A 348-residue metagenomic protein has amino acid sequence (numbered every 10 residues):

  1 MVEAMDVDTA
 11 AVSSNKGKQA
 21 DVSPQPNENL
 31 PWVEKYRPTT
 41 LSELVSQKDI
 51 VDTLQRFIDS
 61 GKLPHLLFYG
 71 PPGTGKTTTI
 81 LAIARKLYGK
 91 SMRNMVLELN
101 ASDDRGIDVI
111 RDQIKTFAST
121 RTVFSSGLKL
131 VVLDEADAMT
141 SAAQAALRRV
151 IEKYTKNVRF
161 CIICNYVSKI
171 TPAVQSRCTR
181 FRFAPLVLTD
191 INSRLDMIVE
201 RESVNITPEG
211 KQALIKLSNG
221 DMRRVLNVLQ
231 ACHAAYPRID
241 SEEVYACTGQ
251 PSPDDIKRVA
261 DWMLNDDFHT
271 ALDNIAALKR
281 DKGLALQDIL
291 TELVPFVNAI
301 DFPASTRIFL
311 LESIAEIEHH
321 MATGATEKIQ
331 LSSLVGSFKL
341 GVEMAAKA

Functional and structural regions predicted by a protein language model:
V2-S23, L30, Q55-E98, R148: Walker A/P-loop
V2-V12, V259-A348: Helix-rich C-terminal "collar"/helical-bundle subdomain used as an assembly and partner-interaction module in RFC-like
S23-T74, R111-F124, L147: Pre-Walker A (pre-P-loop) alpha-helix and adjacent loop at the N terminus of AAA/AAA+ ATPase modules, a conserved
D59, K115-V123, L133-S176: Conserved catalytic/switch belt of AAA+ P-loop NTPases
Y69, E200, E209-M222, E243-P251 (+3 more regions): A short helix-loop-helix "switch/interaction" segment in the helical subdomain of ASCE P-loop NTPases
N94, K156-N157, P172-T189: A short helix-turn-beta junction within AAA+ P-loop NTPase domains corresponding to the substrate/partner-engaging
N100-D103, N165, T179-N192, V204: Conserved AAA+ ATPase "SRH/arginine-finger" region at the nucleotide-binding site
V131, K211-L217, R223-P237, E243-Y245 (+3 more regions): C-terminal helical "lid" of AAA+/P-loop NTPase domains
